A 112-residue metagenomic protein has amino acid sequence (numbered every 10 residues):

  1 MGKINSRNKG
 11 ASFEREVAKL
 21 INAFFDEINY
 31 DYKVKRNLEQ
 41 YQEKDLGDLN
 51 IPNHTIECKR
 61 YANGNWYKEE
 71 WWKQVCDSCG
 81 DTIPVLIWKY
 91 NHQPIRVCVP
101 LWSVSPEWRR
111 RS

Functional and structural regions predicted by a protein language model:
M1-S112: Catalytic phosphate/metal-binding cores of nucleic-acid and nucleotide-processing enzymes, i.e., regions that mediate
